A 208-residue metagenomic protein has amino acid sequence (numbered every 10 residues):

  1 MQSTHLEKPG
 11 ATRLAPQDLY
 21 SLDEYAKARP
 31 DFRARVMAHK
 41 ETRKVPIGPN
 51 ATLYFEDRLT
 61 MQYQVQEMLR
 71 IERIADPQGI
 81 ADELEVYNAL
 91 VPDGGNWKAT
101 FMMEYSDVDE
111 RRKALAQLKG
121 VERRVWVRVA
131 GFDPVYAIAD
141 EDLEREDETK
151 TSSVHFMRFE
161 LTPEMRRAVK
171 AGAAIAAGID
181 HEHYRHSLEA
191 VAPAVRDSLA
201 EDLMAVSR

Functional and structural regions predicted by a protein language model:
Q2-T100, E104-R208: Long, contiguous binding/interaction regions
